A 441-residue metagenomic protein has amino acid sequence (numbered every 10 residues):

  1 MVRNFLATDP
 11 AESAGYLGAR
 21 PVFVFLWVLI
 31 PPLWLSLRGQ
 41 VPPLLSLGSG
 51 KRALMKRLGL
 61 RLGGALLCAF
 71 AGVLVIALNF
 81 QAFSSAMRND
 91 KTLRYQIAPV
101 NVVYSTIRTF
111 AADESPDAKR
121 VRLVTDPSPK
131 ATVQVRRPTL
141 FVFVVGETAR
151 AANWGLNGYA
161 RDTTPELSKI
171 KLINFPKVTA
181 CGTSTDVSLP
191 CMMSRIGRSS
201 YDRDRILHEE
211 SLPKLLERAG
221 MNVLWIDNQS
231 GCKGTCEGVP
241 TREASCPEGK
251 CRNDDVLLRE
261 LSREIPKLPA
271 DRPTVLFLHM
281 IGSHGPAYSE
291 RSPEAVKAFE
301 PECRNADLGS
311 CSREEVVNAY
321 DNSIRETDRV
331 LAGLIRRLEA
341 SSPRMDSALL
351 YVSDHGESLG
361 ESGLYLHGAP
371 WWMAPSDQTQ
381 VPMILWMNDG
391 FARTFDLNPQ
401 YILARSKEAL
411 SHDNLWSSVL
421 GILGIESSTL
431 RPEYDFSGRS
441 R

Functional and structural regions predicted by a protein language model:
M1-Y95: Transmembrane and membrane-interface helices of multi-pass, inner-membrane envelope-modifying transferases
L17-R20, D90-R94, S200-R203, R313-D328 (+4 more regions): Active-site rim elements
G72-R304, Q380, K407, S411-R439: Active-site-proximal alpha/beta segments of enzymes that process anionic O-linked groups
G158-D162, P343-D346, L350-F395, L430-P432: Histidine-centered active-site microenvironments of extracellular/periplasmic hydrolases and transferases
T179, W225-D227, V275-G282, D321-T327 (+2 more regions): Short beta-strand segments
L215-R218, V256, R263-D271, N318 (+6 more regions): C-terminal luminal/periplasmic domains and tails of membrane-associated envelope-modifying transferases
S262-I265, C303-L349, T379, L385 (+3 more regions): A long, amphipathic alpha-helix that forms part of the scaffold/cap immediately adjacent to metal-dependent active
P293-E315, F391-P399: Flexible internal linker/loop segments at domain or repeat junctions
